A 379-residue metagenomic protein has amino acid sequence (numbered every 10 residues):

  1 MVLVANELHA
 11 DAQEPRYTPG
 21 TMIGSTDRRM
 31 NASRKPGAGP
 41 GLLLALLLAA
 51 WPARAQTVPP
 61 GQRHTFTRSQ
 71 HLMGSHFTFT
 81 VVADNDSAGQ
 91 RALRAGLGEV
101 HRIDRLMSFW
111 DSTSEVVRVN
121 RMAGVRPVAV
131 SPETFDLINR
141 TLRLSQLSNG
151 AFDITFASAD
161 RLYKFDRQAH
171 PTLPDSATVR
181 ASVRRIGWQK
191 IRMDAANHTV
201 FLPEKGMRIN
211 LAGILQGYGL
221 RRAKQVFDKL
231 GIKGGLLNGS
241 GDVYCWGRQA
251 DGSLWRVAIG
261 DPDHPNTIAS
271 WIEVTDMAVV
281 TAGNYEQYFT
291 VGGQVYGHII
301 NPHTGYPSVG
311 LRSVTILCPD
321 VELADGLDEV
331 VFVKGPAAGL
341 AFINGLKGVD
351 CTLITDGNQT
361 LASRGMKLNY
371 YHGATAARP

Functional and structural regions predicted by a protein language model:
V2-N6, R16-Y17, I23-G37, W51-P379: Mature catalytic core of soluble alpha/beta enzymes
L8-D11: Short linear/disordered segments characteristic of secreted peptide precursors and small low-complexity proteins
G41-A50: Bacterial N-terminal signal peptides
